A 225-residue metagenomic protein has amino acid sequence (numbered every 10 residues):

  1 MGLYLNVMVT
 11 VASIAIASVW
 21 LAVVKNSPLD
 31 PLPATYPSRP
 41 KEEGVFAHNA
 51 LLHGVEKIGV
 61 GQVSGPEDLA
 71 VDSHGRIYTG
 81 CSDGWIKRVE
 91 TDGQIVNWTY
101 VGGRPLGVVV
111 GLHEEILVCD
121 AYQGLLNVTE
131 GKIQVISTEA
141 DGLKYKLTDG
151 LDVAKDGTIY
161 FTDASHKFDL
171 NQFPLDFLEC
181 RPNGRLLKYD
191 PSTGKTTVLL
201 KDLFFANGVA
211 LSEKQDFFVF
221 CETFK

Functional and structural regions predicted by a protein language model:
M1-K225: Sequence-structural signature of mature extracellular/luminal beta-sheet repeat domains, prominently beta-propellers
